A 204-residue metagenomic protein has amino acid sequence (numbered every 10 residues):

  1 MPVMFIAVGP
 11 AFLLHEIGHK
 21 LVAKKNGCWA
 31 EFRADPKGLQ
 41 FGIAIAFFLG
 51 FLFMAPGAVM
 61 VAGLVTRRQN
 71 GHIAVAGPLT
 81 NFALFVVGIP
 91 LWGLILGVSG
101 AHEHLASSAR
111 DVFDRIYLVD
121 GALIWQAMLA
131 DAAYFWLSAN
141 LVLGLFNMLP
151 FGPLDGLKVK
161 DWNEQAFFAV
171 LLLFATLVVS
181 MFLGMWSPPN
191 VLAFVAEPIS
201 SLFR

Functional and structural regions predicted by a protein language model:
M1-R204: Hydrophobic transmembrane alpha-helices and their immediate loop junctions in multi-pass integral membrane proteins
